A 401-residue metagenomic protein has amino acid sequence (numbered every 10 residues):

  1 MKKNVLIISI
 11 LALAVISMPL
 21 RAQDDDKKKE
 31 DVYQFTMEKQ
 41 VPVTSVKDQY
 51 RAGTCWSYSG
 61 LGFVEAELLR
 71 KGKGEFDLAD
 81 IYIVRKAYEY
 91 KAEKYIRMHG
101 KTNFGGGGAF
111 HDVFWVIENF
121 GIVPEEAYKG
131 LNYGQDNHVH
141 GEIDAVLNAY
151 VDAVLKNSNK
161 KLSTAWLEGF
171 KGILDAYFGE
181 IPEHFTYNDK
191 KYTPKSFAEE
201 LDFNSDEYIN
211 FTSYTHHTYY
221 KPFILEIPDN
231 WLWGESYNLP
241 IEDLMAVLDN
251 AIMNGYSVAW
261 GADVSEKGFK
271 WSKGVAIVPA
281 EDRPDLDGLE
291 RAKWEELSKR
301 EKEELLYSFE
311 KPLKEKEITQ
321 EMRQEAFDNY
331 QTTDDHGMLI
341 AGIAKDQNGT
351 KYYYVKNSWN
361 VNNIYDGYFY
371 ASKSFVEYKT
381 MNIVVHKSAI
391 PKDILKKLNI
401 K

Functional and structural regions predicted by a protein language model:
M1, K101, A109-F110, E118-G121 (+2 more regions): Extended low-complexity acidic/polar segments
M1-D25: Bacterial Sec-dependent N-terminal signal peptides
P19-R21, A52, F114, G337: A generic alpha-helix preference that emphasizes hydrophobic side chains
A22, Y90, Q347: Residue-level detector of flexible, active-site-proximal loop/helix-junction positions within diverse enzyme catalytic
Q23-E30, N399-K401: Intrinsically disordered, low-complexity linkers and terminal tails enriched in Pro/Gly and often acidic or mixed-charge
E30-N230, G234-A259, Y353, N363-Y365: Active-site nucleophile-adjacent alpha helix/oxyanion-hole segment immediately C-terminal to the catalytic cysteine
E168-K401: Active-site signature of cysteine proteases
